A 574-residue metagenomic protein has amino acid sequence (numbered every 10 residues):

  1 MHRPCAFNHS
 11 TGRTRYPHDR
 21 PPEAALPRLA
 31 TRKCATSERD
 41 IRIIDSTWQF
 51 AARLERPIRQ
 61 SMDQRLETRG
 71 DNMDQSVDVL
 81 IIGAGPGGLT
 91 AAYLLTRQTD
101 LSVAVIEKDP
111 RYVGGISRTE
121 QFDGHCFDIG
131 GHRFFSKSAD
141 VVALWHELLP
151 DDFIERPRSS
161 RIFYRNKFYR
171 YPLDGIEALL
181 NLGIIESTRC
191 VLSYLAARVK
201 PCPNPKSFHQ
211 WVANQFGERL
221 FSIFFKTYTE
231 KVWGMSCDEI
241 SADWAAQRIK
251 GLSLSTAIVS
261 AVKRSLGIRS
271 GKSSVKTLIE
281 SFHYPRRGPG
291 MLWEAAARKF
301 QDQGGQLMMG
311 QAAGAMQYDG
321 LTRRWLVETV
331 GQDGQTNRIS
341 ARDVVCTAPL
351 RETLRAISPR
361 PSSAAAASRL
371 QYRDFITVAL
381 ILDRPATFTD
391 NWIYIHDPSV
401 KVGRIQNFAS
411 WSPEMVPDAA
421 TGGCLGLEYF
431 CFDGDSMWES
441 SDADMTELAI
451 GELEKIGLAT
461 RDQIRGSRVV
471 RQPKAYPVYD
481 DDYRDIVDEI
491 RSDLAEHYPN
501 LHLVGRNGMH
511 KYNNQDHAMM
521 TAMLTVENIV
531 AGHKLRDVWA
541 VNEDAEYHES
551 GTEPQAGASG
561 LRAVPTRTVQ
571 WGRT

Functional and structural regions predicted by a protein language model:
H2-T31, T36-S37: Acidic, proline/serine/threonine- and glycine-rich low-complexity intrinsically disordered segments
V77-A104: N-terminal Rossmann-like FAD-binding beta1-loop-alpha1 element of flavoenzymes
T96-Q121: Glycine-rich FAD pyrophosphate-binding loop
D123-K200: Dinucleotide-binding Rossmann-like beta1-alpha1 core, especially the glycine-rich loop that anchors the ADP
V141-R165, R219-I223, Y372-R373, T387 (+2 more regions): A short alpha-helix-loop-beta-strand transition element characteristic of N-terminal alpha/beta dinucleotide-binding
I184, T188-M316, R324-W325, G331: Active-site/ligand-binding neighborhood in enzyme catalytic cores
R324-L326, G331, A341-D343, T347-M520 (+3 more regions): C-terminal segments that line or cap access tunnels to active or ligand-binding sites in enzymes and enzyme-associated
V530-T574: Active-site-proximal substrate-binding core of FAD-dependent oxidoreductases
